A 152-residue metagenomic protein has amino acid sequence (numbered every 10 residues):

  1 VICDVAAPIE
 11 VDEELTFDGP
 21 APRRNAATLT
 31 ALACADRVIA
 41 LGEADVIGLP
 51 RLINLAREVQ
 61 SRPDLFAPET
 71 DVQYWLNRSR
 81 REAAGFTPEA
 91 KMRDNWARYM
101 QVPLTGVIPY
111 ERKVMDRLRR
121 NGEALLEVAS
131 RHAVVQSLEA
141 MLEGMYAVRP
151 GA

Functional and structural regions predicted by a protein language model:
V1, V38-I39: Short, well-ordered beta-strand core segments
V1-A27: Switch II (G3) loop of P-loop NTPases
N25, L49-V72: Conserved C-terminal guanine-recognition region of P-loop GTPase G domains, centered on the G4
A35: An anion/phosphate-binding loop that grips the pyrophosphate of nucleotide cofactors and donors
G42-A44, S61-R62, T70-T87, G106-V114: G-domain G4 guanine-recognition motif of GTPases
R78-R81, R93-A124: Beta-strand-loop-alpha "switch" segments that mediate conformational coupling across diverse proteins
R120-A152: NTP-binding/hydrolysis catalytic cores, primarily Walker-type P-loop NTPases
